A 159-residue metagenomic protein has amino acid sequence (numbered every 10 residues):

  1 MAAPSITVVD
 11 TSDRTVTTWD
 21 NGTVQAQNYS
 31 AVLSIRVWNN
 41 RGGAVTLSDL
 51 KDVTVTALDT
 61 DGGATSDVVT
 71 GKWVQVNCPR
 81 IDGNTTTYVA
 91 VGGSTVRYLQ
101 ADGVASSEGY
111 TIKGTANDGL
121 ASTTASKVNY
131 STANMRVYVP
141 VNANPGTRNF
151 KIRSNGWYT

Functional and structural regions predicted by a protein language model:
A3-D59: Beta-sheet-dominated interaction scaffolds and their linkers
T15, Q27-S34, N129-A133, N144-I152: Short, solvent-exposed loop/turn segments enriched in Ser/Thr/Gly
T15-T23, T115-A121, R136-V137: Short structured motifs
G43-N129: Surface-exposed binding patches on compact interaction domains or structured appendages
A44, N142-P145, T159: Secondary-structure boundary elements
L50-V53, R148-S154: Short, surface-exposed ligand- or partner-binding patches at beta-edge/loop junctions that are enriched in aromatics
L58, P140-N142: Proline-anchored loop/turn motifs at beta-strand termini and strand-loop-strand connectors
Y138, R153-T159: Beta-strand-rich extracellular modules
